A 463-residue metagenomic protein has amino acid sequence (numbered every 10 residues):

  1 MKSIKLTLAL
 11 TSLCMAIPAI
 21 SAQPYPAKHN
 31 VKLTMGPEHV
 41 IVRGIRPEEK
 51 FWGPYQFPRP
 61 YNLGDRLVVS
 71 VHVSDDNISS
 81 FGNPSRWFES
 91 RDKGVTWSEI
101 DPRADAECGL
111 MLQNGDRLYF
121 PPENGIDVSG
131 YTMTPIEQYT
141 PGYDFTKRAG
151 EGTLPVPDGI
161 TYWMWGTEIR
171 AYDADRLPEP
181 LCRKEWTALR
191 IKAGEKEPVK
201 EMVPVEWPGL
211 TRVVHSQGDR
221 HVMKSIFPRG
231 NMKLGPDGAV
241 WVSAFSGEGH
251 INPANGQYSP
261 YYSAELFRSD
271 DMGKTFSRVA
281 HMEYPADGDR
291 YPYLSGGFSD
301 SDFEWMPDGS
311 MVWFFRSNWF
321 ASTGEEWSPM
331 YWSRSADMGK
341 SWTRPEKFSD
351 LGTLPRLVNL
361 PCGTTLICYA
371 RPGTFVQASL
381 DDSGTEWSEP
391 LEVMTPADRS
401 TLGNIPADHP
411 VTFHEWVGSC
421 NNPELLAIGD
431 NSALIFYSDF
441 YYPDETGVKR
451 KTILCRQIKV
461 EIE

Functional and structural regions predicted by a protein language model:
M1-A9: Bacterial N-terminal signal peptides that target proteins for export
K5, P18-S21: Residues marking helix boundaries in flexible regions
A9-P18: Bacterial N-terminal signal peptides
Q23-E463: Asp-box/BNR beta-propeller blade signature and adjacent active/binding-site loops in extracellular glycan-interacting
